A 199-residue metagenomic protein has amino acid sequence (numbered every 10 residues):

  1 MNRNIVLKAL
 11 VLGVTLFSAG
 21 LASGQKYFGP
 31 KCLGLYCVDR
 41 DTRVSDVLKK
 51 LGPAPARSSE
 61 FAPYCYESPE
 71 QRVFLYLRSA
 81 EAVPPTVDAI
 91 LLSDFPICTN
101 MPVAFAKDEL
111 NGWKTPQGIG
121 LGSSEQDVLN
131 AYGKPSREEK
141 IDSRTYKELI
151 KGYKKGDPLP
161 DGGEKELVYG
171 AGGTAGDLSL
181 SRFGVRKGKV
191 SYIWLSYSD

Functional and structural regions predicted by a protein language model:
M1-L10: Bacterial N-terminal signal peptides that target proteins for export
N4, V14, D41-V44: Intrinsically disordered/low-complexity terminal segments and short unstructured peptides
A9-S18: Bacterial N-terminal signal peptides
G20-K165, Y169-D199: Short helix/turn-capping signatures at newly exposed starts of structured segments
